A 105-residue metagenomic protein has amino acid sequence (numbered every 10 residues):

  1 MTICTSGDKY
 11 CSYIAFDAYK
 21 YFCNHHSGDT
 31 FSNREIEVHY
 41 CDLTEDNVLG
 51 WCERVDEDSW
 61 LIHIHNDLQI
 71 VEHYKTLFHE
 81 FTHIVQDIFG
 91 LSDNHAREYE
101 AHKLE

Functional and structural regions predicted by a protein language model:
M1-C4, I88: N-terminal low-structure segments adjacent to metalloprotease catalytic domains across cellular compartments
I3-T5, H39-T44, Y74: Non-catalytic architectural context of zinc metalloproteases
D8-N33: Zn2+-dependent metallopeptidase catalytic core
G28-N33, E37-L61: Catalytic zinc-binding patch centered on the HExxH motif and its immediate surroundings that defines zinc-dependent
S59-T76, L91-S92: Short pre-active-site segment immediately N-terminal to the catalytic Zn-binding motif
K75-I88: Active-site recognition of the HExxH zinc-binding catalytic motif
L91-E105: Post-HExxH zinc-binding segment in Zn-dependent metallohydrolases
